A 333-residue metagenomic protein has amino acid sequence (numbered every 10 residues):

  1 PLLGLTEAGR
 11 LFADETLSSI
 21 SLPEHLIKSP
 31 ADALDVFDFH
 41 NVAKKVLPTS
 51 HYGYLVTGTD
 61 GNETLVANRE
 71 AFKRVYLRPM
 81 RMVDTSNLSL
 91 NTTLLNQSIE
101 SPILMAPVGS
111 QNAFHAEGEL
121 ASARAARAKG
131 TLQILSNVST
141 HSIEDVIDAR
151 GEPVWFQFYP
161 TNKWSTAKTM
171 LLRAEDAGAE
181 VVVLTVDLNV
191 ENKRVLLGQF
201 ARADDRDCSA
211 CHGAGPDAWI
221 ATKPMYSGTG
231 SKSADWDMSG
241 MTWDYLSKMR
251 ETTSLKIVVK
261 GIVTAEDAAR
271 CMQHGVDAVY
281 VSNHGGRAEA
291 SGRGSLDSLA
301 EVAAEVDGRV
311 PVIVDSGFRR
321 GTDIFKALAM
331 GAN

Functional and structural regions predicted by a protein language model:
P1-T16: N-terminal export signals
L17-I99, R194, A203-M241: An N-cap/entry alpha-helix motif that binds or orients negatively charged groups
T57, Q111, H115, L135-S136 (+5 more regions): Glycine- and other small-residue-rich loops at beta-strand/loop junctions that grip anionic moieties
T59-D60, N137-H141, N162, V263 (+1 more regions): Short beta->alpha linker loops
S98-V138, I143: Glycine-rich active-site/cofactor-binding loop and its immediate structural neighborhood
I103-A106, Q133-L135, V154-F158, V182 (+3 more regions): Hydrophobic faces of well-ordered beta-strands that scaffold small-molecule active sites in alpha/beta enzyme cores
R124, A149, S165-V314, T322-N333: Alpha/beta enzyme core
A128-A149, P153-A167: A gly/proline- and charged-residue-enriched helix-loop-helix capping module
